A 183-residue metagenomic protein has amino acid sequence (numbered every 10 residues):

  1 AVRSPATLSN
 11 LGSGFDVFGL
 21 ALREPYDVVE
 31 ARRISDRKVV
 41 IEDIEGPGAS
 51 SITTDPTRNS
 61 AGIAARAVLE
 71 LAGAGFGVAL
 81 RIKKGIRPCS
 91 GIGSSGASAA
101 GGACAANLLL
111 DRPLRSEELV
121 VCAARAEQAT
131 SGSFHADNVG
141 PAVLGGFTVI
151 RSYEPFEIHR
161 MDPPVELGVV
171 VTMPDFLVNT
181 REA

Functional and structural regions predicted by a protein language model:
A1-S90, L108-R112, G145: ATP-binding N-lobe of GHMP and related small-molecule kinases
G14-G19, E24, G96-S98, S116 (+1 more regions): Basic, gly/Ser/Thr/Pro-rich low-complexity segments located predominantly at protein N termini
V28, G62-R66, A100-N107, V120 (+3 more regions): Predominant activation on well-ordered alpha-helical scaffold segments within soluble catalytic domains
K38-D43, I92, R160-M161, T180-A183: Short, charged, solvent-exposed linker or helix-capping segments at domain edges/interfaces that act as flexible hinges
S90-S94, S152-Y153: Short, conserved acidic/polar surface loops in the N-terminal third of protein domains
I92-S116, V143-G145: DPxDG-like acidic metal-binding loop motif
R115-A183: ATP-dependent small-molecule kinase catalytic core of the GHMP/sugar-kinase superfamily and closely related
